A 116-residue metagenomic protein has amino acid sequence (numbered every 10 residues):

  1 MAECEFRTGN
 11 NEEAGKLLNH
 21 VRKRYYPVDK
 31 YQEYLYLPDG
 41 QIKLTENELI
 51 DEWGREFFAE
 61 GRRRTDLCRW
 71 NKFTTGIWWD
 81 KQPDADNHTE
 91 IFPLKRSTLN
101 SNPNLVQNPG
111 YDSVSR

Functional and structural regions predicted by a protein language model:
M1-R116: Acidic/polar-rich alpha-helix caps and helix-coil junctions
